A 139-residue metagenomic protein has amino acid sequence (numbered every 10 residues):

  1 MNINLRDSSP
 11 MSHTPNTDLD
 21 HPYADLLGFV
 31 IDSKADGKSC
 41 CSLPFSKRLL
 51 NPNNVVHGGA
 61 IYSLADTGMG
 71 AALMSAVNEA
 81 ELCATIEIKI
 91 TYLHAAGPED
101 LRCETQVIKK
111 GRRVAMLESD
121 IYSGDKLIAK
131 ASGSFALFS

Functional and structural regions predicted by a protein language model:
M1-S139: Terminal targeting signals and extreme-terminal segments of soluble enzymes
